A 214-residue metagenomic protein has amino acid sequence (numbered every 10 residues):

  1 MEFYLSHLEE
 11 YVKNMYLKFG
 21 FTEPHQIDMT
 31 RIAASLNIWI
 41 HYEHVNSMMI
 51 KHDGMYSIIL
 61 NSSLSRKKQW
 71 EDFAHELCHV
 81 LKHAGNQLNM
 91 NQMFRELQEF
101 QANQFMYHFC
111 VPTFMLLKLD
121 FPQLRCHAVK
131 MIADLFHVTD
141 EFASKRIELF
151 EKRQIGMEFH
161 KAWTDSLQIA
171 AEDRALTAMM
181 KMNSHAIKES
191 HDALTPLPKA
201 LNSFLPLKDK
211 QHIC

Functional and structural regions predicted by a protein language model:
M1-C214: Active-site hotspot residues in diverse enzymes, especially metal/ion-binding acidic/histidine motifs
